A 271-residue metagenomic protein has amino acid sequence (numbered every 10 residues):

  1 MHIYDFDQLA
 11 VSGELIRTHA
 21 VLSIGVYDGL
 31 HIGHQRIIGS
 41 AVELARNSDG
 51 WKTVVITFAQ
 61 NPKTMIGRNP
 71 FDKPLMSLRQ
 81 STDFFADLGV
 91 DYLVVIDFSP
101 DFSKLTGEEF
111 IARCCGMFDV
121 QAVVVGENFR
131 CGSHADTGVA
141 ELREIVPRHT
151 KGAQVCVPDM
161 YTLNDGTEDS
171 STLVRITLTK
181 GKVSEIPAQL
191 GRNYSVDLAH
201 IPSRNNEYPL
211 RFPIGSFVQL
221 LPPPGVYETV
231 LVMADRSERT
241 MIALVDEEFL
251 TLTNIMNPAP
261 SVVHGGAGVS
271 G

Functional and structural regions predicted by a protein language model:
M1-S12: Short acidic-hydrophobic, aromatic-tinged amphipathic segments that line or gate anion-handling sites
V11-S77: N-terminal catalytic cores of NTP/NDP-binding nucleotidyl/phosphoryl-transfer enzymes
G50-V54, D91-Y92, Q154: Residues at the starts of beta-strands that form the adenosine-phosphate
I56-Q60, L88, Y92-D101: A conserved beta-strand->alpha-helix junction
K73-S81, L105-F110: Glycine-rich, highly charged phosphate/nucleotide-binding loops
S77, F85-L88: ATP-dependent adenylation/nucleotidyltransferase module used to activate substrates
K104-L210: Classical nucleotidyltransferase
I201-G271: Phosphate/ribose-recognition catalytic cores of enzymes acting on nucleotide-derived substrates
